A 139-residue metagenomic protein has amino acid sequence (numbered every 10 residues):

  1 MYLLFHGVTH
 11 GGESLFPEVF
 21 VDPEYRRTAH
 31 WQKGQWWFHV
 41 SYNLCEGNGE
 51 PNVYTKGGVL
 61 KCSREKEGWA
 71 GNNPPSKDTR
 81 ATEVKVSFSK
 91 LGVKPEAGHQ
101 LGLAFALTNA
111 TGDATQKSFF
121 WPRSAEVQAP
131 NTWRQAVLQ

Functional and structural regions predicted by a protein language model:
M1-Q139: Structural preference for beta-rich elements and adjacent junctions enriched in aromatics
